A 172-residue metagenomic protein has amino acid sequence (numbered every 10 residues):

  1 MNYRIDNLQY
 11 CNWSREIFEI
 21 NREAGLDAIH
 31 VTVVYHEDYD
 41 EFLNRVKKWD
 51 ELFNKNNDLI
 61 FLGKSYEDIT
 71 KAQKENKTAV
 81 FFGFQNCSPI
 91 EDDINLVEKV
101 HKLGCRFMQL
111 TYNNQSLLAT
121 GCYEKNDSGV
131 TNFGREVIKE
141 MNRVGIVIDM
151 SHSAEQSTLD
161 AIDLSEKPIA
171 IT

Functional and structural regions predicted by a protein language model:
M1-D127: N-terminal hydrophobic targeting/anchoring segments and the immediately downstream early-domain regions of hydrolases
G83, L110, M150, I171-T172: Generic beta-sheet signal
D92-R106, E124-A170: Histidine/acidic residue-rich metal-binding segments in metalloenzymes
